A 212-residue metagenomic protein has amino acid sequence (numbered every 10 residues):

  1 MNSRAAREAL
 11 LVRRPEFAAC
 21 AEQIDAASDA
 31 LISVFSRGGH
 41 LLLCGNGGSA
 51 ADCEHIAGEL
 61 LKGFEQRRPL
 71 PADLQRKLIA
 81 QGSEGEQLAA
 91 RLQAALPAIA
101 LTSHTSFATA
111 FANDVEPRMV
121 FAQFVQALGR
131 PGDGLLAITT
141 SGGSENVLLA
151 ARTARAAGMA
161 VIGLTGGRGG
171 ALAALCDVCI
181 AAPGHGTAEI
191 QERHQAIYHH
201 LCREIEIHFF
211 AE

Functional and structural regions predicted by a protein language model:
M1-A19: Generic N-terminal amphipathic, Lys/Arg-enriched alpha-helix
S33-L128: Glycine-rich, small/polar surface segments that engage phosphate groups of diverse ligands
G38-G39, G132, G158: Glycine-centered short loops/turns at secondary-structure junctions
A50-E54, G143-A150, L172: Short glycine/serine/threonine-rich phosphate/pyrophosphate-binding segments that cradle anionic phosphate groups
A127, E189-E212: A charged, well-structured terminal subsegment
T139, T165, I180-A188: Short beta->alpha connector loops at strand-helix junctions that form conserved, small/polar/Pro-enriched
A151-G158: Surface-exposed amphipathic alpha-helices with a cationic face
G163-C176: Short, glycine/polar-rich helix-capping loops at beta-to-alpha or helix-loop-helix junctions that flank or form
